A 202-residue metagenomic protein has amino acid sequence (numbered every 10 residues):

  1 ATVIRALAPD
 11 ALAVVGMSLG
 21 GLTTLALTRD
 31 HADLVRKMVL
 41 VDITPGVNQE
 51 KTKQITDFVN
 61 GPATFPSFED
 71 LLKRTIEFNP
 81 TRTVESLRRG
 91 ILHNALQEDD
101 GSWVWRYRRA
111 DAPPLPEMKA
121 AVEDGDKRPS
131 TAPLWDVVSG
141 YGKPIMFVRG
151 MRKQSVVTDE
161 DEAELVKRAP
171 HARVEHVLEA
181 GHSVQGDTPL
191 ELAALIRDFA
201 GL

Functional and structural regions predicted by a protein language model:
A1-I4: Alpha/beta-hydrolase active-site loop
A6-Q49: Conserved hydrolase catalytic core segment
V35-K37, V41-D70: A catalytic-pocket lid/entrance helix-loop region that shapes and gates access to the active site across common
P62, P66-A121, V137: Conserved alpha/beta-hydrolase catalytic His-Asp/Glu region
A63, Q154, G181-V184: Glycosyltransferase donor-binding loop in the core domain
Q97-R168, R173-H176: Conserved serine/cysteine hydrolase catalytic core
P170-L202: Catalytic active-site module of serine/aspartate enzymes centered on a nucleophile-bearing elbow/loop
